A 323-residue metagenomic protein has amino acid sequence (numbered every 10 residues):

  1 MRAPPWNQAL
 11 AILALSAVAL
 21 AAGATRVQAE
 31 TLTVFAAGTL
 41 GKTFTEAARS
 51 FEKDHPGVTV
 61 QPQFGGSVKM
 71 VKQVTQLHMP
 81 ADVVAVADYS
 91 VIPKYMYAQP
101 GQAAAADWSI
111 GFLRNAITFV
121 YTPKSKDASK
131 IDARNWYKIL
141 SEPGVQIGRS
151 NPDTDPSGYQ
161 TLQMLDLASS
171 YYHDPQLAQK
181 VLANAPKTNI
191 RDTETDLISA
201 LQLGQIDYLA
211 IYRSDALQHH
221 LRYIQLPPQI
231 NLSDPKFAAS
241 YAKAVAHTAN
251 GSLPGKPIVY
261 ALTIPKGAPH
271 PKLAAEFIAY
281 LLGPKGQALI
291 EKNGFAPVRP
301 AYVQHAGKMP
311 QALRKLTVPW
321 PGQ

Functional and structural regions predicted by a protein language model:
M1-L13, G23-T25: Bacterial N-terminal signal peptides that target proteins for export
N7-A9, P100-A103: Intrinsic disorder/low-complexity segments enriched in polar/small residues
A29-H55, T59-T75, D88-Y89, M96-Y97 (+2 more regions): Exported/periplasmic ABC-transporter solute-binding proteins
V71, A81-A85, V91-Q99, A106-I110: Short beta-strand-centered segments that line the small-molecule binding cleft or hinge of alpha/beta clamshell
H78: Hydrophobic "anchor" residues on beta-strands that sit immediately upstream of conserved functional sites
A103-A104, S129: A short, acidic/glycine-rich surface segment
